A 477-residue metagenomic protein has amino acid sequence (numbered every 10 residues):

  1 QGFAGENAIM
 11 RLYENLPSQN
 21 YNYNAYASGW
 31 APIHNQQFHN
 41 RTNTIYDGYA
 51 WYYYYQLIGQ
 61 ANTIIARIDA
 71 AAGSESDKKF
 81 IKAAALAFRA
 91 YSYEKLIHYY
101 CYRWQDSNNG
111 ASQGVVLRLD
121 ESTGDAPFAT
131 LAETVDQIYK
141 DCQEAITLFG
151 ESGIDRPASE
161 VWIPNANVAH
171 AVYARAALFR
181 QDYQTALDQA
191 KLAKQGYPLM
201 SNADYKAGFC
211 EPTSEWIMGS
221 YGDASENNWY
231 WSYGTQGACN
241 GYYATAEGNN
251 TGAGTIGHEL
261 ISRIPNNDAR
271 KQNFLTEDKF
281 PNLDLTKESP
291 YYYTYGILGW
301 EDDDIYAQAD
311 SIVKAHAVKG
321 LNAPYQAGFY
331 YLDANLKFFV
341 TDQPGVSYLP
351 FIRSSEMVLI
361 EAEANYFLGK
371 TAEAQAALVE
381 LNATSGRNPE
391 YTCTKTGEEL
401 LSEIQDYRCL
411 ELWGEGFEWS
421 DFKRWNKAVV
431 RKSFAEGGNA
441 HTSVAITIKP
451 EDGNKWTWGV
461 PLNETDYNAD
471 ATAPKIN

Functional and structural regions predicted by a protein language model:
Q1-N15, T465-N477: Acidic, glycine-rich segments characteristic of secretory precursors and extracytoplasmic regions
E6-Y13, S18, C101-A111, E151-G237 (+1 more regions): Short, surface-exposed recognition loops and adjoining beta-strand edges that mediate ligand/DNA contacts, enriched
A25-Y100, A129-T130, T147-F149, P344-L349 (+1 more regions): Conserved, well-structured interaction surfaces
L187-S354, E411, N426, K432-F434 (+4 more regions): Hydrophobic-face positions in mid-chain alpha helices that act as interaction patches
